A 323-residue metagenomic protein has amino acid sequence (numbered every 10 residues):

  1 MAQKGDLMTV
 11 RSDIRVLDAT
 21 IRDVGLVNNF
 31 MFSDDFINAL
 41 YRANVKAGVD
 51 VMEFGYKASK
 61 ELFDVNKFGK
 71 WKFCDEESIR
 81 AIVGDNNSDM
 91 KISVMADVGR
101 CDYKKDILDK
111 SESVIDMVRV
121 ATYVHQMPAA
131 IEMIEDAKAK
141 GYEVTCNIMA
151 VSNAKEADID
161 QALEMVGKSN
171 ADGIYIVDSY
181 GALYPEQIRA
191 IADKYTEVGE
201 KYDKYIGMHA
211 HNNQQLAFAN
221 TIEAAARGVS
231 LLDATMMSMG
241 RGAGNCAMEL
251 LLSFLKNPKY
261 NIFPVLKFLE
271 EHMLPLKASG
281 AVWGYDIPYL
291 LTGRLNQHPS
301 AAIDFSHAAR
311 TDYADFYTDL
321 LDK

Functional and structural regions predicted by a protein language model:
M1-K323: Catalytic cores and adjacent flexible loops of soluble metabolic enzymes that perform enolate/carbanion chemistry on
